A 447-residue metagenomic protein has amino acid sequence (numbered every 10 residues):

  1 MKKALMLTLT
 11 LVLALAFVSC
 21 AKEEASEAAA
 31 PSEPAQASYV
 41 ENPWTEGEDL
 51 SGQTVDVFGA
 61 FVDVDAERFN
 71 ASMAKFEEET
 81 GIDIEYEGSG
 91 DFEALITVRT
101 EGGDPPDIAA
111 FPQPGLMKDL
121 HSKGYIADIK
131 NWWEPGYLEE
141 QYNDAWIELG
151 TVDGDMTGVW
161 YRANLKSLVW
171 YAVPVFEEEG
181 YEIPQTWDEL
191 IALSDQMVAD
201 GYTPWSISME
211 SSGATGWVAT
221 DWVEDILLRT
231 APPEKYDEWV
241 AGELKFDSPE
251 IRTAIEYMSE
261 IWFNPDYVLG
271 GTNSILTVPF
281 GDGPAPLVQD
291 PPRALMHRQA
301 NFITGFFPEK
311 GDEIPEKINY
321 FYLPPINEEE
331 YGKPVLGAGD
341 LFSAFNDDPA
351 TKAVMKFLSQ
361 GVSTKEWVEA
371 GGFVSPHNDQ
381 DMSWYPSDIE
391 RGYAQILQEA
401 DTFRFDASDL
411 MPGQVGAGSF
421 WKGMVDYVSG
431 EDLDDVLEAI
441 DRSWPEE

Functional and structural regions predicted by a protein language model:
M1-V55, E78, E438-E447: Short, low-complexity disordered leader/linker segments with a strong preference for bacterial N-terminal type II
E33-G52, P112-S167, V173, I191 (+3 more regions): Hinge/lid segment of periplasmic solute-binding proteins
E33-S38, E48, T54, A74 (+5 more regions): Conserved C-terminal helix/tail region of periplasmic/extracytoplasmic solute-binding proteins
S51-V62, I82-E87, D107-I108, T157 (+2 more regions): Short, well-ordered beta-strand elements
S72-Y142, E148-L149, P174-Q185, P286-V288 (+3 more regions): Extracytoplasmic "Venus flytrap"/periplasmic binding protein-like
A74, E78-E79, F302, P308-V374: Extracytoplasmic/periplasmic substrate-recognition and gating elements
M156-Y161, I191-L244: Extracytoplasmic/periplasmic solute-binding protein
S194, V240-I275: Glycine-centered hinge/linker elements that transmit conformational signals in sensory and ligand-binding systems
